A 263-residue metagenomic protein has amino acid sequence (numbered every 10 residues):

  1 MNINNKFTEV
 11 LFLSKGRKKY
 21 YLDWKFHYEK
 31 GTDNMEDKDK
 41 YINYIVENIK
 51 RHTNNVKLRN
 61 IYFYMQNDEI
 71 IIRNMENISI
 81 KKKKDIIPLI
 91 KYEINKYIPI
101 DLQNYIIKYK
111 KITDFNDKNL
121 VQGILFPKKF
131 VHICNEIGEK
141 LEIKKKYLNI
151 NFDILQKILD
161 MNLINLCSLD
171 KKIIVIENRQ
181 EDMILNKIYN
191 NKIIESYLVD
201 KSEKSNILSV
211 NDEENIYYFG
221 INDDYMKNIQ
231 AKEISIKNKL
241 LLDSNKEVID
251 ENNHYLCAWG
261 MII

Functional and structural regions predicted by a protein language model:
M1-I263: Hydrophobic/aromatic-enriched cytosolic interaction surfaces used to assemble or bind macromolecules
